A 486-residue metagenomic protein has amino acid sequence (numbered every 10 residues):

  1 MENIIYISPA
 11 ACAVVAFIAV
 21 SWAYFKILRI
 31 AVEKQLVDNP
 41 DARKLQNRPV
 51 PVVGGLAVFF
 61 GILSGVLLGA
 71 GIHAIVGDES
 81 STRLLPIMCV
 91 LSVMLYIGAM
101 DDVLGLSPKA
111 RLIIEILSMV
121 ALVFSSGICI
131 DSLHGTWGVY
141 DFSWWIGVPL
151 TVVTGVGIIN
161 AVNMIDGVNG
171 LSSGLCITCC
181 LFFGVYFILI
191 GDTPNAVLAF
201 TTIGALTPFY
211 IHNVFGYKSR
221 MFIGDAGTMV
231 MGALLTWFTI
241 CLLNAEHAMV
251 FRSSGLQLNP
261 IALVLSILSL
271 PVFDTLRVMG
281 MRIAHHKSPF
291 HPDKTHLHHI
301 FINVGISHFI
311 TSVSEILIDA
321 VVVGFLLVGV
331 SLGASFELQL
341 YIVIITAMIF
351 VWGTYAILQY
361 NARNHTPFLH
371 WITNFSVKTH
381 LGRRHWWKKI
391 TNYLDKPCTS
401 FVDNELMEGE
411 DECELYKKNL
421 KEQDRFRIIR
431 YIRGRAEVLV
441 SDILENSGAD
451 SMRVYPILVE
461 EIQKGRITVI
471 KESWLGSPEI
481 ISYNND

Functional and structural regions predicted by a protein language model:
E2-I30, K34-Q35, F59-A74, D78-Y96 (+1 more regions): Alpha-helical transmembrane segments
N39-V53, R220: Juxtamembrane helix-capping/reentrant segments at transmembrane boundaries
L85-L117, L122: Hydrophobic alpha-helical hairpins/lids featuring a short glycine-rich hinge
H365-E422: Long, low-complexity, intrinsically disordered cytosolic termini of multi-pass membrane proteins
L406-D424, K471-D486: Short, cationic-aromatic polyanion-contact patches
K421-E445, P456: Short amphipathic alpha-helical interface segments
A449-E460: Short amphipathic alpha-helical interaction segments
I462-E472: A short, conserved structural fragment
